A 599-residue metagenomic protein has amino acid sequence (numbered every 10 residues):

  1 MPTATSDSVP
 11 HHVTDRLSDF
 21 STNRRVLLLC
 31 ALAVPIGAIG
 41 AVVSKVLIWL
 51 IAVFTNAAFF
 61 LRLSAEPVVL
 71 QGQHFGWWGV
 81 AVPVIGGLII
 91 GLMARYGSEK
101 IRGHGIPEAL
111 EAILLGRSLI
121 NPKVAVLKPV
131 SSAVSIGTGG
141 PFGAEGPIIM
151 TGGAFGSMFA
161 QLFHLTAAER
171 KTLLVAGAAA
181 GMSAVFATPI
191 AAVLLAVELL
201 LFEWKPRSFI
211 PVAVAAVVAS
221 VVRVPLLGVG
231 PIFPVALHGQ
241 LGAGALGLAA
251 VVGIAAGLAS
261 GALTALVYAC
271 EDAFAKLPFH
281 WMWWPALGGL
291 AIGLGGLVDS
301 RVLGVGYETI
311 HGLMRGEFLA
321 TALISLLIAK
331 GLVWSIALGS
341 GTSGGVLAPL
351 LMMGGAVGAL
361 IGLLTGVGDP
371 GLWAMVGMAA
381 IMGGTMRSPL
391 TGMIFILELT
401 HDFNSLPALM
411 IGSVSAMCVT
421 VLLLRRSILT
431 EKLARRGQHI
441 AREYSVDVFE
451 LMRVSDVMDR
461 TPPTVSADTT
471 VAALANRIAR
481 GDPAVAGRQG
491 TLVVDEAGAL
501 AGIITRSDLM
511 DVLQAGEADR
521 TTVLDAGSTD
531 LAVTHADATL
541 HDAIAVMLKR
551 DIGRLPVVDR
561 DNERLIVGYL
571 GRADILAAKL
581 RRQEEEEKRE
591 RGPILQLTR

Functional and structural regions predicted by a protein language model:
M1-L451, S455-T461, V465-L474, I478 (+4 more regions): Alpha-helical transmembrane segments and immediately membrane-proximal extracytoplasmic
G344, R387, S415, V457 (+7 more regions): Hydrophobic, well-ordered secondary-structure elements that form the walls of internal hydrophobic environments
P349-G358, R435-R436, A497, S507-D511 (+1 more regions): Active/binding-pocket-proximal capping segment
L360-M382, V512-A532, A536-T539, A543: Generic long, charged, amphipathic alpha-helical segments
I394, A501-L509, V567-I575: Short hydrophobic beta-strand motif reused across regulatory alpha/beta modules
E450-P463, T469-N476, D508, D519-L531 (+2 more regions): Bateman (tandem CBS) regulatory domains
V465-R488, V494, D511-G516, R520 (+2 more regions): The conserved cystathionine-beta-synthase
R572-R599: Juxtadomain coupling helices with adjacent low-complexity linkers
